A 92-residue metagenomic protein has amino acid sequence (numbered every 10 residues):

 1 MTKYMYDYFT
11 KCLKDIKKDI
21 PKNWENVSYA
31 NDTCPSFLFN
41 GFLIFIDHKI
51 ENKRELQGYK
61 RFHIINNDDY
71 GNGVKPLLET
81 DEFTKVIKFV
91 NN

Functional and structural regions predicted by a protein language model:
M1-F42: Negatively charged, low-complexity tracts enriched in Asp/Glu with abundant Ser/Thr
M1-K3, K88-N92: Short intrinsically disordered terminal tails
D19-K22, G71, N91-N92: Structural alpha-beta junctions
F42-K85: Intrinsically disordered, low-complexity regulatory segments enriched in Ser/Thr/Pro and charged residues
